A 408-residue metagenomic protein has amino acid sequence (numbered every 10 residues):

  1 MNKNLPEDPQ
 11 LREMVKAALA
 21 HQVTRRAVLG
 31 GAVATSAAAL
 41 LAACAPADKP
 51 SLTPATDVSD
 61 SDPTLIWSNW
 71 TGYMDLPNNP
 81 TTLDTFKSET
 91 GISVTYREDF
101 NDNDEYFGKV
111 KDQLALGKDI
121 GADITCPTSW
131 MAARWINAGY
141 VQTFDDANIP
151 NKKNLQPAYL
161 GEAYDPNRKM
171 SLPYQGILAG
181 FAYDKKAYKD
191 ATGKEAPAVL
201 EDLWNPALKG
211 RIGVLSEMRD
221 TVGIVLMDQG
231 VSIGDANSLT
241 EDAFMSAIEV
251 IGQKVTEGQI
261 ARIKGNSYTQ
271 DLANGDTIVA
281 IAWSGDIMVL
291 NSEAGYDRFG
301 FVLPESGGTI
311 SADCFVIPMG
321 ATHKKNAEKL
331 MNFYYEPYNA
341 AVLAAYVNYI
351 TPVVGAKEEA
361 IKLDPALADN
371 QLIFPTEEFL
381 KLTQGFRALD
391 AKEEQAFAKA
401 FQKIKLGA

Functional and structural regions predicted by a protein language model:
M1-V23, A34-A39: N-terminal secretory signal peptides
H21-A27, A38-S59: N-terminal twin-arginine translocation
L52, V58-A133: Early extracytoplasmic/lumenal segment of secretory-pathway proteins
K118-P127, Q142-Y183, R211: A structural signal for short loop-to-beta-strand junctions that line the ligand-binding cleft of periplasmic/secreted
A132, R211-E217, T221, V225-Q229 (+1 more regions): Ligand-binding pocket segment of bilobal, Venus flytrap-like solute-binding proteins
Q270, T376-A408: Conserved C-terminal helix/tail region of periplasmic/extracytoplasmic solute-binding proteins
A282, D286, S292-Y346, L406-A408: Extracytoplasmic/periplasmic substrate-recognition and gating elements
I317-L382: Mature extracytoplasmic/periplasmic domains
